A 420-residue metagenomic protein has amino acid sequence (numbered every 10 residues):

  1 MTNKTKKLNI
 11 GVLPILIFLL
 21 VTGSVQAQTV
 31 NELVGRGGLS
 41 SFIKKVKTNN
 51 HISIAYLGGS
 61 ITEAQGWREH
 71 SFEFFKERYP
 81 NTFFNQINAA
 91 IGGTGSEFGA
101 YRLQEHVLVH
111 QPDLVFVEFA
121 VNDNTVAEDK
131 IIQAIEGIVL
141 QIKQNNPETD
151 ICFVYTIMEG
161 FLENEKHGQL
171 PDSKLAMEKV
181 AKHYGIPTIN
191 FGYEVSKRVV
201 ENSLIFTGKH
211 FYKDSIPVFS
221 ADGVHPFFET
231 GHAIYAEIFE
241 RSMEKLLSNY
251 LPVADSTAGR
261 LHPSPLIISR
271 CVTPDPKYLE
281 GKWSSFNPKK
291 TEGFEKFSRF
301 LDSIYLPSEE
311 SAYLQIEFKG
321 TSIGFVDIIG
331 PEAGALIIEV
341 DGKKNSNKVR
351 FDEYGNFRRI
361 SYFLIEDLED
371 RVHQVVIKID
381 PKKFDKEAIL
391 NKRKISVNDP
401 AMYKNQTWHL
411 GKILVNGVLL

Functional and structural regions predicted by a protein language model:
M1-Q28: Bacterial Sec-dependent N-terminal signal peptides
A27-G92, R102-Q111, Y313-K319, F325 (+5 more regions): Serine-esterase "nucleophile elbow" of acetyl-processing enzymes
T29-N31, G35, G160-V253, T257-R270: Catalytic His-Asp segment of secreted/periplasmic serine-dependent ester chemistry enzymes
N50-S53, N81-F84, Q111-V115, N146-I151 (+1 more regions): Loop/turn elements at helix/coil->beta-strand transitions in domains of secreted/extracellular proteins
Y56, S60, Y79, N88-A127 (+2 more regions): Cell-envelope and extracellular/periplasmic
L103, I135-V139: Generic structural signal for well-ordered alpha-helices, preferentially at hydrophobic/aromatic core positions
V139, K143-L175: Active-site segments of SGNH/GDSL-like serine hydrolases that catalyze O-acetyl group transfer/hydrolysis on lipids
V218-E229, R241-L420: Glycan-recognition surfaces in beta-rich domains, encompassing non-catalytic CBMs and lectin-like receptor-binding
